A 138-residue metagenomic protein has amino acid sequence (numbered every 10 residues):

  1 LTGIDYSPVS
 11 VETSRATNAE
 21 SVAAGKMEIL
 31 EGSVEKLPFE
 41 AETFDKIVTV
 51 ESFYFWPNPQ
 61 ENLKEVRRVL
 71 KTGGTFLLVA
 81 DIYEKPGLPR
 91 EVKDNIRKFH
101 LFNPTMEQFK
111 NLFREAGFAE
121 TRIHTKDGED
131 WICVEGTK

Functional and structural regions predicted by a protein language model:
L1-K36: Class I SAM-dependent methyltransferase SAM/SAH-binding core
V22, P57, K71, K138: Short conserved AdoMet
E35-I47: A short acidic, Gly/Pro-enriched loop at the edge of an enzyme's catalytic core that lines a small-molecule cofactor
K46-P59: A short SAM/SAH-binding and catalytic strip from SAM-dependent methyltransferases
Q60-T75: A short glycine-rich, Lys/Arg-flanked "PGG" loop and its adjoining helix->strand segment in the class I
T75-M106: Conserved class I S-adenosyl-L-methionine
K98-F118, K126: Active-site capping/gating segments
A116-K138: Core SAM-dependent methyltransferase catalytic element
